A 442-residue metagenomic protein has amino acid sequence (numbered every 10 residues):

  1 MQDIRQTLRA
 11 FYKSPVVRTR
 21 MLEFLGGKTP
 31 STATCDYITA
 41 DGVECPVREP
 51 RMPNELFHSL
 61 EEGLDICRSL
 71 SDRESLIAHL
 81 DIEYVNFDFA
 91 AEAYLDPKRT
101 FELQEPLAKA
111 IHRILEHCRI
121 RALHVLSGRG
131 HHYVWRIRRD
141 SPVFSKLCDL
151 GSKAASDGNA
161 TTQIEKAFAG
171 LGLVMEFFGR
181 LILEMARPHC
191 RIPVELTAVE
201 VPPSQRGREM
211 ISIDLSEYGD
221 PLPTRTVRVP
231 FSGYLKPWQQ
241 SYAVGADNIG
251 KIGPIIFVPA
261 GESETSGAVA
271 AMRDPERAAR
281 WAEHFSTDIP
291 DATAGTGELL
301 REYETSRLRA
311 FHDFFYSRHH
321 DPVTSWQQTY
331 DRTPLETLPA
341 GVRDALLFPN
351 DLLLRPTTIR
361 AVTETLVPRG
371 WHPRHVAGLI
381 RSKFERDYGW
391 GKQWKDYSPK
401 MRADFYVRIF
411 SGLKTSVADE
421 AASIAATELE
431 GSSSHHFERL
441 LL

Functional and structural regions predicted by a protein language model:
M1-T100, S141-G170, R191-A260, E276-F285 (+1 more regions): DNA replication initiation on ssDNA origins
S71-L76, L103, L107, P334 (+1 more regions): Secondary-structure capping and boundary motifs in well-ordered enzyme cores
A78, K109, R113, H131-R138 (+1 more regions): Contiguous, well-ordered alpha-helical segments that form the cores/surfaces of helical PPI scaffolds
R99-R119, F168-L183: Long, well-ordered alpha-helical scaffolding segments within enzyme catalytic domains, especially pronounced
F101, E105, S127, F168 (+6 more regions): Conserved structured core elements
R121-S127, G219-D220: Short beta-strand
S127-W135, R139-P142, G151: Short, conserved phosphate-binding/catalytic loop or strand-edge motifs used in phosphoryl-/nucleotidyl-transfer
T161, E165-F168, H284-I359, T365-L442: Basic, alpha-helical nucleic-acid-binding regions used in initiation and control of genome expression
